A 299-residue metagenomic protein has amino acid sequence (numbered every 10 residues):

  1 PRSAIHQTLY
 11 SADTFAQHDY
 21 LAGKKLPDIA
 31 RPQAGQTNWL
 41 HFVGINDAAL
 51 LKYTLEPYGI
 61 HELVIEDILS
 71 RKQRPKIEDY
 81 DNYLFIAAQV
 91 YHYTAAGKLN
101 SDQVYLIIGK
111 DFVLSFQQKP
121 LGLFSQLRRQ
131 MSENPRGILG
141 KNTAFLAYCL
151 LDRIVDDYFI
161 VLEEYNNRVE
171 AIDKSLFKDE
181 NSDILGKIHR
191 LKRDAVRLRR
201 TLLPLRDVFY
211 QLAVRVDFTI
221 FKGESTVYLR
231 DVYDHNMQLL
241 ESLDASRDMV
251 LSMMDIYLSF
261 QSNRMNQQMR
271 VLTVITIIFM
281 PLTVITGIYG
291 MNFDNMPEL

Functional and structural regions predicted by a protein language model:
P1-K222, D231-D244: Peripheral, non-transmembrane regulatory/ligand-interaction domains of membrane transport proteins
K178-D179, V227, D248, S252: Non-transmembrane, extramembrane segments of multi-pass ion/lipid transporters
D234-L299: Hydrophobic alpha-helical transmembrane segments and their immediately adjacent juxtamembrane loops
